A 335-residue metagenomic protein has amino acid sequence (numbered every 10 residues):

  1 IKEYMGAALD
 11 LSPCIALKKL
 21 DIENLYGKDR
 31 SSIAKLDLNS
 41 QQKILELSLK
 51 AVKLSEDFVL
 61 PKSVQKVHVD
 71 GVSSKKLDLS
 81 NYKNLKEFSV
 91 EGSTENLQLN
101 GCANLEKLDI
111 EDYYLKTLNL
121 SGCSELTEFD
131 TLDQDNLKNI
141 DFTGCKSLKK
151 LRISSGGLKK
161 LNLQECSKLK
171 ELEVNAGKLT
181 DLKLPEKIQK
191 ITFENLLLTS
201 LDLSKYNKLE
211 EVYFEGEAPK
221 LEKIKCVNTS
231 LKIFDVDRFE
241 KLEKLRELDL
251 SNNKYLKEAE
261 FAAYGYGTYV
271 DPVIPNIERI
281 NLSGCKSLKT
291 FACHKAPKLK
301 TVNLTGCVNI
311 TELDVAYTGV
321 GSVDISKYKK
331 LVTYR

Functional and structural regions predicted by a protein language model:
I1-A7, A16, D21-A34, S40-K43 (+27 more regions): Concave beta-strand-loop units of leucine-rich repeat
D10: N-terminal/domain-start segments enriched in small and hydrophobic, helix-friendly residues, covering either
L118, L161: Structured binding/interaction patches within domain cores
